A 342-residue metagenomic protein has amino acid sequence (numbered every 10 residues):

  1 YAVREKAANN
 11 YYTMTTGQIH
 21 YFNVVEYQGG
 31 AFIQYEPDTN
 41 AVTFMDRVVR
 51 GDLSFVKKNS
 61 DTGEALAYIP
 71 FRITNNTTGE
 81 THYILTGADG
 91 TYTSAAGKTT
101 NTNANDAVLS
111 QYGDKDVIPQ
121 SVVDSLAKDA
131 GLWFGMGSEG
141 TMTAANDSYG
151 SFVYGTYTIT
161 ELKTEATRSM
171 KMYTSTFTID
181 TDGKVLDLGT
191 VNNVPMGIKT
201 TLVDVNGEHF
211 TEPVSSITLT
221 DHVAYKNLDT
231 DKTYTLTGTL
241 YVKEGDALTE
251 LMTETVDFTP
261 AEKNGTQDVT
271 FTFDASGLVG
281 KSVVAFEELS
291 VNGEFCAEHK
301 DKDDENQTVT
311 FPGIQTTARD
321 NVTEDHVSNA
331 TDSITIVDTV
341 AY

Functional and structural regions predicted by a protein language model:
Y1-Y342: Solvent-exposed loop/turn and edge beta-strand elements of beta-rich ligand-binding domains
